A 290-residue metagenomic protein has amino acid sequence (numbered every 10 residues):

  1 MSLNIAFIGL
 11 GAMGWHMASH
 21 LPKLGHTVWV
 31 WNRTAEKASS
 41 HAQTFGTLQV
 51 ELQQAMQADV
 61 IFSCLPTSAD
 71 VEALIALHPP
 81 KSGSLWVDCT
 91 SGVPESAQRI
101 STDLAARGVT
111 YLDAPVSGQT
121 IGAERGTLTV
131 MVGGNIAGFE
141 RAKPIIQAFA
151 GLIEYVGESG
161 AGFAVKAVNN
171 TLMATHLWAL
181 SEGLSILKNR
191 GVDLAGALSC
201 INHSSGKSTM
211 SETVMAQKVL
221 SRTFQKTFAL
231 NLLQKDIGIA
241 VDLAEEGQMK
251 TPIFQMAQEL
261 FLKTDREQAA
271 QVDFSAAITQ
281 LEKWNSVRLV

Functional and structural regions predicted by a protein language model:
M1-M56, V60-S63, G83, T90 (+1 more regions): NAD(P)+-binding Rossmann beta1-loop-alpha1 motif at the extreme N-terminus of oxidoreductases
H16, V60, P66, D70 (+9 more regions): Amphipathic alpha-helical hairpins
V28, L48-Q49, T110-L112, I153 (+2 more regions): Hydrophobic beta-strand scaffold residues
L65, A76, S91-T171: Rossmann-fold dinucleotide-binding core
L77-G83: Short, conserved loop/helix-junction motifs that constitute active-site signature segments in enzyme catalytic cores
A161-N285: Helical "substrate-binding/catalytic lid" subdomain of Rossmann-like NAD(P)-dependent dehydrogenases/reductases
